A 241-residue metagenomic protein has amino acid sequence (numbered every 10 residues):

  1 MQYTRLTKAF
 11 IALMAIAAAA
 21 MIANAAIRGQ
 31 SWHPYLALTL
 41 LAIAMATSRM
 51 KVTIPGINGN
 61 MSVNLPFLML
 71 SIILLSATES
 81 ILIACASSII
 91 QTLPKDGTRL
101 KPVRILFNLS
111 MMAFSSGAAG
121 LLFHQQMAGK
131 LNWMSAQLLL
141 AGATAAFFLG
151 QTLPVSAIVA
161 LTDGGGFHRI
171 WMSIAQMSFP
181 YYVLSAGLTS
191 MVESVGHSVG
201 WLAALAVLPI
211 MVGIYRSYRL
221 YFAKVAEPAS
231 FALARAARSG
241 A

Functional and structural regions predicted by a protein language model:
M1-G240: Membrane-embedded alpha-helical hairpins and interfacial helices in multi-pass inner-membrane proteins
